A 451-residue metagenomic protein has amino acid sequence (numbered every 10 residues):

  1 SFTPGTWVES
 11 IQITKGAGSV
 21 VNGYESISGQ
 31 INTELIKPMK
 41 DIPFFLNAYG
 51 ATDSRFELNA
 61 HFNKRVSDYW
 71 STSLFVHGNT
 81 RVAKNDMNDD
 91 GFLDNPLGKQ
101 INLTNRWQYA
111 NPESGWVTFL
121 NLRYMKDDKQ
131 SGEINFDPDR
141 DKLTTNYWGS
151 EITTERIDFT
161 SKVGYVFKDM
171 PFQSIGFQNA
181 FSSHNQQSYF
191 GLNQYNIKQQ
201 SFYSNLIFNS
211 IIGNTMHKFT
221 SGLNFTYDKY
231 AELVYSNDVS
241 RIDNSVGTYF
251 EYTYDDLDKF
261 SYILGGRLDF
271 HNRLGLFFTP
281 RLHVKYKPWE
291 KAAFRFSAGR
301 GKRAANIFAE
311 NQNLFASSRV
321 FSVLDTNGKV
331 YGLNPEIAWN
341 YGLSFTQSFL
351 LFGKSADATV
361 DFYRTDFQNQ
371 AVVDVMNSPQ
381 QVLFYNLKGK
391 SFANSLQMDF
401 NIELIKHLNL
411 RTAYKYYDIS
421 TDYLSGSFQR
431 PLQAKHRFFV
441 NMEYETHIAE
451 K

Functional and structural regions predicted by a protein language model:
S1-K15, L103: Short acidic/polar hinge/loop motifs at secondary-structure boundaries that mediate gating or recognition
Q12, A17-V20, Q30, L35-K64: Short strand-turn segments of transmembrane beta-barrel domains in outer membranes, especially the first one or two
I42, Y69-T72, V82, E113-T118 (+7 more regions): Repeated loop/turn-to-beta-strand initiation elements of outer-membrane beta-barrel proteins
G50-T52, G78-V82, Y109-N111, L122-D128 (+10 more regions): Transmembrane beta-strands of outer-membrane beta-barrel pores
Y69-N88, G98-Q100, S174-S183, Q187-Y189 (+4 more regions): Surface-exposed extracellular loop regions of Gram-negative outer-membrane beta-barrel proteins
R81-N102, Q108-I175, F181-Q199: Flexible loop and strand-edge segments within Gram-negative outer membrane beta-barrel domains
S174-S188, K287, R295, Y331-N386 (+1 more regions): Membrane-embedded beta-barrel scaffold of Gram-negative outer-membrane proteins
D255, K259, A358-F367, F384-K451: Gram-negative outer-membrane beta-barrel transporters
